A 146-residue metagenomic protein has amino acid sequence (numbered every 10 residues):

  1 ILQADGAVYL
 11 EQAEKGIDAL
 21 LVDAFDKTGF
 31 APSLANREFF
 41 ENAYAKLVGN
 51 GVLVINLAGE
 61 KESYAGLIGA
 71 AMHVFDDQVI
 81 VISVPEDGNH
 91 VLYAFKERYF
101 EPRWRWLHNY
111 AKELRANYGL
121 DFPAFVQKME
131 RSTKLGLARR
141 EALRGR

Functional and structural regions predicted by a protein language model:
I1-A24, T28-A31: S-adenosyl-L-methionine
A13-E14, L47, F75: A generic alpha-to-beta junction signature in SAM-dependent methyltransferases
D26-K27, A58-S63: Short "lid" loop at the C-terminus of a central beta-strand within the Rossmann-like core of SAM-dependent
A35-G49: A short glycine-rich, Lys/Arg-flanked "PGG" loop and its adjoining helix->strand segment in the class I
F40-Y44, A65-E86: Conserved Class I S-adenosyl-L-methionine
N50-L57: Conserved beta-strand signature within the Rossmann-like core of class I S-adenosyl-L-methionine
H90-R146: SAM/dcSAM-binding transferase cores
